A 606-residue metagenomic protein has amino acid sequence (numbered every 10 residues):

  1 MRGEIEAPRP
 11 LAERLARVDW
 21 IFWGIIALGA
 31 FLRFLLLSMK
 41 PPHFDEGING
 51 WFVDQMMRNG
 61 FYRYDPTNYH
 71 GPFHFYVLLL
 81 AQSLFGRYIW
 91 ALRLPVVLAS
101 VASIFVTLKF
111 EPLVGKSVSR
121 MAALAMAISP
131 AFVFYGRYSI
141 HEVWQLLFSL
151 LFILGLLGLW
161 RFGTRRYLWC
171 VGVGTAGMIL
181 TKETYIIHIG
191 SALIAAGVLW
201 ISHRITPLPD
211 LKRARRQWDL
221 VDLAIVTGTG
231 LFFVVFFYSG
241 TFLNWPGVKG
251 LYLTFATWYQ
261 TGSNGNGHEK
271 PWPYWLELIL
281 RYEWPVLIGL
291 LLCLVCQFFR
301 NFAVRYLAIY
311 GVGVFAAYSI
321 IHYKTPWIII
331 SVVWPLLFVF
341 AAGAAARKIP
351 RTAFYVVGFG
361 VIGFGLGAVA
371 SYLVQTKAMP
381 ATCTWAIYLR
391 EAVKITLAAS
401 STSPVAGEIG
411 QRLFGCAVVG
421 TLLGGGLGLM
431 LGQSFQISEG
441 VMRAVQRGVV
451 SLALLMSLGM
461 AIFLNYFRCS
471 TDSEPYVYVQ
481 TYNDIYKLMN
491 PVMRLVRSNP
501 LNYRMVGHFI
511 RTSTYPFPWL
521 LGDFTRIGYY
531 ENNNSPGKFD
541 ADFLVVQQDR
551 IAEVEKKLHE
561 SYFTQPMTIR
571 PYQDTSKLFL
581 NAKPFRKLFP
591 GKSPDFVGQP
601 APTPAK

Functional and structural regions predicted by a protein language model:
P8, A12, P112-S117, F152-L168 (+3 more regions): Membrane-interface transmembrane helices that cradle and orient dolichyl/undecaprenyl
L15, D19-A27, T107-I128, R166 (+2 more regions): Transmembrane-helix signature of polytopic, membrane-embedded enzymes that assemble or transfer cell-envelope glycans
A27-A30, L94-S117, L151: Transmembrane-helix motifs of polytopic, lipid-linked glycan transferases
P42-F44, R137-W144, E183-T184, T325: Short acidic/glycine- and proline-prone juxtamembrane loop motifs at membrane-interface regions of multi-pass membrane
I48-N59, H70, L84, V173 (+5 more regions): Transmembrane-lumen/periplasm boundary regions of multi-pass, lipid-linked membrane glycan transferases
D54, R58, I104-V106, A125 (+5 more regions): Specific aromatic-rich, kink-prone transmembrane helix
P72-Y76, G86-F105, Y138-S139: Loop-to-helix entry region of an early transmembrane alpha helix in multi-pass inner-membrane enzymes
A123, G158-A176, I309-G311, G358-G360: Short hydrophobic alpha-helices at membrane interfaces in multi-pass membrane enzymes
